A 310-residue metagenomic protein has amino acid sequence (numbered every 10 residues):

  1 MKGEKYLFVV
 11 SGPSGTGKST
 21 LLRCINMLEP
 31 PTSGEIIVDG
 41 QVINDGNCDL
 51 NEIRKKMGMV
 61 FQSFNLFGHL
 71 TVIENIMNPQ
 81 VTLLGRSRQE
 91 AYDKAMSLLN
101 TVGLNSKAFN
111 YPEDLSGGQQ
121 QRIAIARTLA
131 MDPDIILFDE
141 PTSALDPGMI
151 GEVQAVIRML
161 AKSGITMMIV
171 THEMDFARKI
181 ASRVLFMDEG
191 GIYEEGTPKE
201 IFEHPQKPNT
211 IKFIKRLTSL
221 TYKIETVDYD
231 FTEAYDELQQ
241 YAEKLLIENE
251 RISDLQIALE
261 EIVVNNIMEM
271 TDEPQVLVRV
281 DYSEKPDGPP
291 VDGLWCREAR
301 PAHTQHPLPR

Functional and structural regions predicted by a protein language model:
N26: Helix-to-loop junction immediately C-terminal to a conserved catalytic motif
I43-G58, R88, K162: ABC ATPase NBD coupling module
N110-E113, M131, S163: Conserved signature/switch motifs of ABC ATPase nucleotide-binding domains
I136-D139: Catalytic Walker B motif of ABC-type/P-loop ATPase nucleotide-binding domains
I252-E273: Conserved ATP-binding N-box helix of the HATPase_c
D292-R310: Glycine-rich/acidic phosphate-handling loop/turn and adjacent ATP-lid/helix of nucleotide-binding kinase/ATPase domains
